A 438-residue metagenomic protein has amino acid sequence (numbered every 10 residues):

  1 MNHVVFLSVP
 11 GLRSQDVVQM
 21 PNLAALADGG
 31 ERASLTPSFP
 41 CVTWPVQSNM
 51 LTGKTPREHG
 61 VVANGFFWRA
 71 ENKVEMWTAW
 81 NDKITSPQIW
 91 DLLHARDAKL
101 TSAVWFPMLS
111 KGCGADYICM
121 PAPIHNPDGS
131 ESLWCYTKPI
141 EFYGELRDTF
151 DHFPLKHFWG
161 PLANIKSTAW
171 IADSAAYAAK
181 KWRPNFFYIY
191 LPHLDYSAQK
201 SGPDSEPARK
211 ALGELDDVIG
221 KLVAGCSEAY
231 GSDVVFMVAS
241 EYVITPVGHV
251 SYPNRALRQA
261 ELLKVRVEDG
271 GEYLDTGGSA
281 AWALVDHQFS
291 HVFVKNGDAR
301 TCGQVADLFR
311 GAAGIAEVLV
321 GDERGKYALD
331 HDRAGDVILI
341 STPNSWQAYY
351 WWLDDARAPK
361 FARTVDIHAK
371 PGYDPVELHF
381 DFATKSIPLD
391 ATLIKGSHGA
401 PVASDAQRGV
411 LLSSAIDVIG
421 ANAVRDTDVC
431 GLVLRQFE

Functional and structural regions predicted by a protein language model:
V4-L12, F187-Y190, M237-S240: Short acidic catalytic loops
V4-V9, D28-A33, V42-V46, N64-T78 (+1 more regions): Glycine-/proline-rich flexible loop or hinge segments
V5-F6, N22, G213-R258, L262 (+2 more regions): Metal-dependent active-site segment of extracytoplasmic phospho-/sulfohydrolases and closely related
P10, M50, L93, A175 (+5 more regions): A residue-level signal for conserved active-site and pocket-lining positions in enzyme catalytic cores
Q15-E58, A103: Short, structured active-site-proximal loop/turn typified by the sulfatase FGly-forming signature C/S-X-P-X-R
P21-N22, I118-A122, G202-E206, V250-L257 (+1 more regions): Short secondary-structure boundary/capping segments
K54-G202, E214, A280-L284, Q288-V294 (+6 more regions): His/Asp/Glu-rich, glycine-adjacent segments that coordinate divalent cations and/or stabilize oxyanion chemistry on
S86, D275-L432, Q436: Active-site neighborhoods of enzymes that stabilize oxyanions during catalysis
